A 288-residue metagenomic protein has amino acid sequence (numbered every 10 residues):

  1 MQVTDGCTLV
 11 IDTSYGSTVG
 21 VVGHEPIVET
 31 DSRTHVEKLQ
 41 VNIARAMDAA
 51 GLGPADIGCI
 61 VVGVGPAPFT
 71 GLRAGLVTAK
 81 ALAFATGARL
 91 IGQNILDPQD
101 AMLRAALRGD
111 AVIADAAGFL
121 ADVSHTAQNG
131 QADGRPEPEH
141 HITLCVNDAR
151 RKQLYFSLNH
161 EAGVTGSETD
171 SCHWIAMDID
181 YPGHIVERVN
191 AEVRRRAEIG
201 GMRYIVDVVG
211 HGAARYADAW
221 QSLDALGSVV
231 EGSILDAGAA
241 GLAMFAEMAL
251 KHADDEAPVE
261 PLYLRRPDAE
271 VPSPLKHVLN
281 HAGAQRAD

Functional and structural regions predicted by a protein language model:
M1-P66: N-terminal beta-alpha supersecondary unit
G6, S17-T18, K152-L154, V259: Change "...and in nucleic-acid phosphodiester-cleaving endonucleases..." to "...and in nucleic-acid processing enzymes
V28, R89-D236, D268, G283-R286: Surface "functional belts" at beta-alpha junctions
S32-V36, T70, S233-A240: Short glycine/threonine-rich catalytic loop with a Thr-x-Gly-x-Asp
G51-A55, A83-N94, A111-V112, D254: Phosphate-handling active-site elements
C59-I95: DPxDG-like acidic metal-binding loop motif
A214, S228-D288: Acyltransferase
